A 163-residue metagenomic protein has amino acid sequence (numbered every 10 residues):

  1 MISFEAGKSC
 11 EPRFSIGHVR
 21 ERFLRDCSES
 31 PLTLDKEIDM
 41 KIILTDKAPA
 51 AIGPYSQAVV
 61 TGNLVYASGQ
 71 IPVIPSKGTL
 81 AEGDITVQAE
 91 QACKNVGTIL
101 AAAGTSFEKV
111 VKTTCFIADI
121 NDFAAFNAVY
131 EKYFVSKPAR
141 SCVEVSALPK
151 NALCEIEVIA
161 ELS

Functional and structural regions predicted by a protein language model:
I38-S163: Short, polar/acidic, helix-capping and beta-turn segments at strand->helix junctions that line the mouths
